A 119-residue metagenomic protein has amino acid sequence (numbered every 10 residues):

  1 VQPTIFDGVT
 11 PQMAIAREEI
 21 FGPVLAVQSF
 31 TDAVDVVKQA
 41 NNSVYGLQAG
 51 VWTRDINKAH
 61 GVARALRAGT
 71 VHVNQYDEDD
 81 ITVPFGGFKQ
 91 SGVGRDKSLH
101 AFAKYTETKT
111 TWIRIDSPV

Functional and structural regions predicted by a protein language model:
V1-V119: Conserved C-terminal structural/oligomerization subdomain of aldehyde/semialdehyde dehydrogenase
